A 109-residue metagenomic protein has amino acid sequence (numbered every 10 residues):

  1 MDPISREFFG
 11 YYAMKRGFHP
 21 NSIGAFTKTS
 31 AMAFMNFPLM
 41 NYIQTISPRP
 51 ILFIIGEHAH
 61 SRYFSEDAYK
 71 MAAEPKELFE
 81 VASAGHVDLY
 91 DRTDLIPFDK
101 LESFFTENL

Functional and structural regions predicted by a protein language model:
M1-Q44, H60: Alpha/beta-hydrolase
Q44-S47, M71-A73: Short, conserved loop/helix-junction motifs that constitute active-site signature segments in enzyme catalytic cores
I46, K76, L101: Hydrophobic, well-ordered secondary-structure elements that form the walls of internal hydrophobic environments
I46-S47, L52-I55: Short beta-strand/loop motif that positions the catalytic acidic residue of the alpha/beta-hydrolase fold
G56-A59, S83-G85: Acidic beta-to-alpha connecting loop that harbors the catalytic carboxylate
E57-K76: Conserved loop-alpha-helix segment in the C-terminal half of the alpha/beta-hydrolase fold that carries the catalytic
L78-E80: Conserved beta-strand scaffold positions in the cores of enzyme catalytic domains, especially in NTP/NDP-utilizing
A82-L109: Catalytic active-site module of serine/aspartate enzymes centered on a nucleophile-bearing elbow/loop
